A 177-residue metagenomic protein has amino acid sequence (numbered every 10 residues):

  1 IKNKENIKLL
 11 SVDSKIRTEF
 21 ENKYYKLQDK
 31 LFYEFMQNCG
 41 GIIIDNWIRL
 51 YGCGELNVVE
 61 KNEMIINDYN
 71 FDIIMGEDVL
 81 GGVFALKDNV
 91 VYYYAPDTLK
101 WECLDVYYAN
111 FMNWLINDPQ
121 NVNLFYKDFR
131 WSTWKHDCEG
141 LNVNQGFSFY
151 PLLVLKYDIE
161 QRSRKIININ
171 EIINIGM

Functional and structural regions predicted by a protein language model:
I1-Y93, H136-M177: A surface-exposed partner-binding patch
W47, W101, W131-W134: Tryptophan-centered motif/residue detector
Y51-L56, A95, F111, D128-W131: Solvent-exposed, non-transmembrane amphipathic alpha-helical segments
F84-K87, Y108-L115, K127-T133: Low-complexity, flexible helical/coil segments
Y92-F125: Compact, glycine/acidic-enriched structural inserts
M112, Y126, R130, S148-P151 (+1 more regions): Compositionally biased, low-structure terminal segments
N123-L141: Acidic, serine/threonine- and proline-rich low-complexity regulatory tracts
